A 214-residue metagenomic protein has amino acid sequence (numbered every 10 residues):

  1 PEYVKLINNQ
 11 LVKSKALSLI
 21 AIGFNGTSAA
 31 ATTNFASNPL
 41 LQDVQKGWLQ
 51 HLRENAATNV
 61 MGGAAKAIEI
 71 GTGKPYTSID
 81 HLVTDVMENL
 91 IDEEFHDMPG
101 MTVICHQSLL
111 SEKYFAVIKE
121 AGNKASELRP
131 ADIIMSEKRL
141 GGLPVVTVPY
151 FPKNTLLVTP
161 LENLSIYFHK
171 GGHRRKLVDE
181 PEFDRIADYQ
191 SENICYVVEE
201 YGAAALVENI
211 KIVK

Functional and structural regions predicted by a protein language model:
P1-L19: Internal, well-ordered alpha/beta segment that forms a basic, Gly-enriched binding/recognition surface
I7-Q10, L82, V86-L90: Short, hydrophobic/aromatic alpha-helical segments in well-folded domains
S14, S18, D85-N89, K113: Generic, well-ordered alpha-helical scaffold segments in large soluble proteins
A16-F24, H96, G100: Intrinsically disordered or highly flexible coil/loop and linker segments, enriched in small and charged/polar residues
I20-L41: Short, glycine/acidic-rich hinge or "gate" loops at secondary-structure transitions that mediate conformational
Q42-H81, D85, P99, L109-K214: Sequence/fold signature of self-assembling virion shell proteins
L90-H96: A short acidic-Thr-Gly-centered motif at the start of a beta-strand
T102-H106: Short, conserved beta-strand edge motifs with alternating hydrophobic and charged residues
